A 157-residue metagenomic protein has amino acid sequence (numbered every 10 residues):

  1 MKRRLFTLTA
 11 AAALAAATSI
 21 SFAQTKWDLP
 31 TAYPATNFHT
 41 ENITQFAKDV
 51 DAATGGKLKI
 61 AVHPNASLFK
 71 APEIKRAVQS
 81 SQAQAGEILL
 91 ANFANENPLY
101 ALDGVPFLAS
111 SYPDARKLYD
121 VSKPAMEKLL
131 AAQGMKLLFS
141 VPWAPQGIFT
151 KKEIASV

Functional and structural regions predicted by a protein language model:
M1-T9: Bacterial N-terminal signal peptides that target proteins for export
L14-A23: Sec/Tat signal peptide C-region and signal peptidase I cleavage site
D28-Q45, N65-K70: Extracytoplasmic "Venus flytrap"
T36-A61, V121: Short, polar/charged alpha-helical segment
A47-K48, Q84, L89-V157: Contiguous mixed-secondary-structure segments that line small-molecule binding/active-site clefts of soluble domains
G56-K59, I74-I88: Alpha-to-beta junction loops
H63-R76, W143: Short helix-initiation/N-cap motifs at beta->coil->alpha
